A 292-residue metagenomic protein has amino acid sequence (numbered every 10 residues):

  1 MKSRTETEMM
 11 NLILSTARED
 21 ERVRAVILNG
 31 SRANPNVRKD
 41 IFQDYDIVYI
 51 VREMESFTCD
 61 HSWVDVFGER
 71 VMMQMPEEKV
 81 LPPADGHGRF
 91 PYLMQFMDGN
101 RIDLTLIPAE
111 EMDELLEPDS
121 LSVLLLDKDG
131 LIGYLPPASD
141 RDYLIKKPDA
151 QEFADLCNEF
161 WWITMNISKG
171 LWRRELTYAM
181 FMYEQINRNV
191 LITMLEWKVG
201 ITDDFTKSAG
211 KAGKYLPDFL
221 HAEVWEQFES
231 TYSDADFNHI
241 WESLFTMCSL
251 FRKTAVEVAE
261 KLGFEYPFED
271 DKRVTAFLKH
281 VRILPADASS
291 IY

Functional and structural regions predicted by a protein language model:
M1-E21, N29-D40, V48-T105: Metal-dependent nucleotidyltransferase catalytic core
L28-N29, F181: Short loop/turn and capping residues at structural boundaries
R38-I41, L116-P118, A209: Short aromatic-enriched loop/helix-cap "lid" or pocket-rim segments at secondary-structure transitions that line
V64, M72, L121-V123, G213 (+1 more regions): Generic secondary-structure boundary/loop-capping signal
G68-Y178, M182-Y183, H280-L284, Y292: Conserved NTP/Mg2+-binding pocket subregion across the NTase superfamily
L144-Y292: Conserved nucleotidyltransferase catalytic core and NTase-mimicking acidic/glycine-rich helix/loop elements in nucleic
